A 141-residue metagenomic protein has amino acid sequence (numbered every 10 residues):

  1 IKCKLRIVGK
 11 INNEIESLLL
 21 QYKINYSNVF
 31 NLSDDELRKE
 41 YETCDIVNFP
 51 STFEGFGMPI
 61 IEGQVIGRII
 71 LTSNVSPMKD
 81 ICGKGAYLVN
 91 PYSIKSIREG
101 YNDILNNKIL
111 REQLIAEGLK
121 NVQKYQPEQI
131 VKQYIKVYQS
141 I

Functional and structural regions predicted by a protein language model:
G9, I15-R38: Nucleotide-activated donor-binding/catalytic signature segment of Leloir-type glycosyltransferases, i.e., the conserved
K39-C44, F49: Short alpha-helical donor nucleotide-sugar binding micro-motif in glycosyltransferases
I46, G67-I70, K84-G85: Structural loop-to-beta junction motif characteristic of Rossmann-like glycosyltransferase folds
T52: Aromatic "clamp/platform" in nucleotide-sugar-dependent glycosyltransferases that forms part of the donor/acceptor
I60, V65-T72: Short hydrophobic beta-strand element within catalytic cores of glycosyltransferases and related nucleotide-activated
I60, V75-L88: Short acidic/histidine- and often glycine-rich active-site loop of Leloir-type glycosyltransferases that engages
Y87-I94, D103-I109: Conserved acidic donor-binding segment of nucleotide-sugar-dependent glycosyltransferases
L110-K124, K132-K136: A short, well-ordered alpha-helix in the C-terminal region of glycosyltransferases
